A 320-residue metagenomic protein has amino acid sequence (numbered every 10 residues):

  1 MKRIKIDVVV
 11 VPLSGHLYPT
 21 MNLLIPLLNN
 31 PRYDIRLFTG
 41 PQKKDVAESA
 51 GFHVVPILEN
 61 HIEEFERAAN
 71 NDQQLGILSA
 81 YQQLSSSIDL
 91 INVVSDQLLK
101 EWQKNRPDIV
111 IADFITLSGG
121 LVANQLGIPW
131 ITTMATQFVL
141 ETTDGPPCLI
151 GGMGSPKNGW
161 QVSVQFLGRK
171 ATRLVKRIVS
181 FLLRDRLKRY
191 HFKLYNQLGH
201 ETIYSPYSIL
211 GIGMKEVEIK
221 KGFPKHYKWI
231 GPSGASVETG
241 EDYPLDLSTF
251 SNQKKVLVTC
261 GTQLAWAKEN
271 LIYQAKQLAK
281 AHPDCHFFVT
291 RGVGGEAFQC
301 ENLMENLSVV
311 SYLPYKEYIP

Functional and structural regions predicted by a protein language model:
M1-P56: N-terminal subdomain of nucleotide-sugar transferases
K5, D108-I109, S208, K255: Structural motif
L37-Q83: Conserved nucleotide-sugar phosphate-binding/catalytic loop shared by glycosyltransferases and other
F38-G40, I57, D113, I131-T136 (+4 more regions): Generic beta-sheet signal
I88-S163, E216-V217: Conserved nucleotide-sugar donor-interacting segment of glycosyltransferase catalytic cores, predominantly GT-B
T143-K193: Alpha-helical membrane-targeting segments
R184-P232: Long, low-complexity segments enriched in small/aliphatic residues
G213-P320: Donor-nucleotide binding loops and adjacent catalytic segments primarily of GT-B fold Leloir glycosyltransferases
